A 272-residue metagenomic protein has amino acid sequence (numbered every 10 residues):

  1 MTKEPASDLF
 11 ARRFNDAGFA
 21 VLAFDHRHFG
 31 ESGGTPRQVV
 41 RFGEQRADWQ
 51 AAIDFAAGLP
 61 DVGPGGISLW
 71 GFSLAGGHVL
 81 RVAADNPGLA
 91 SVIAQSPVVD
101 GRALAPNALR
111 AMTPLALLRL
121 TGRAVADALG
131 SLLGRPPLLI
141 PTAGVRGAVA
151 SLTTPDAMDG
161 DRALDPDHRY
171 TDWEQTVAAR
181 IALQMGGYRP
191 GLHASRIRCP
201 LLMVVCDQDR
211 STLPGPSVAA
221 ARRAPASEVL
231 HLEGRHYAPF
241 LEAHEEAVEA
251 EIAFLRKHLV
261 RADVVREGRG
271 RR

Functional and structural regions predicted by a protein language model:
M1-R12, H26, G215: The serine-hydrolase catalytic nucleophile loop
A6, V39-P60: Alpha/beta-hydrolase active-site loop
A11-G34: Conserved alpha/beta-hydrolase
P60-S73: Alpha/beta-hydrolase fold nucleophile elbow
L80-A163: Alpha/beta-hydrolase-fold enzymes
I197, M203-V205: Short beta-strand/loop motif that positions the catalytic acidic residue of the alpha/beta-hydrolase fold
R210-P216: Conserved alpha/beta-hydrolase "acid-adjacent" motif
G234-V248: Catalytic histidine-centered segment of alpha/beta-hydrolase-like enzymes
